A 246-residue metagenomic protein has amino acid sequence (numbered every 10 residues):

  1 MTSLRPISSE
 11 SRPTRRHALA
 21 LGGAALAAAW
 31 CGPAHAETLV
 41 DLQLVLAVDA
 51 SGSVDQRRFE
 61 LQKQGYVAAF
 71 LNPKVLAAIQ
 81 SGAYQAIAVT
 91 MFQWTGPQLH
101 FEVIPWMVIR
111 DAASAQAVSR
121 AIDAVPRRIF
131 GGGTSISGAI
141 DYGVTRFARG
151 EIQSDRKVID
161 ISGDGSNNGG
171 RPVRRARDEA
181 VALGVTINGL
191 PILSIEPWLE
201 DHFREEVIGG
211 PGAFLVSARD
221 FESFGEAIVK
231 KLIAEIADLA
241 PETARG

Functional and structural regions predicted by a protein language model:
M1-C31: N-terminal secretory signal peptides
G32-A36: Sec/Tat signal peptide C-region and signal peptidase I cleavage site
T38-P105, A139-G143, V158-S162, N188: Von Willebrand factor
G82-I122, L199-E206: Short beta-strand-loop
F101, A113-K157, G189-L199, S223 (+1 more regions): Von Willebrand factor
G132-A182, I233, A237, G246: Exposed acidic/Ser/Thr-rich ligand/metal-binding surfaces
G165-E206: VWA/integrin I-like adhesion module and closely mimicked acidic/polar interface patches used
I192-E242: Von Willebrand factor A/integrin I-like adhesion domains
